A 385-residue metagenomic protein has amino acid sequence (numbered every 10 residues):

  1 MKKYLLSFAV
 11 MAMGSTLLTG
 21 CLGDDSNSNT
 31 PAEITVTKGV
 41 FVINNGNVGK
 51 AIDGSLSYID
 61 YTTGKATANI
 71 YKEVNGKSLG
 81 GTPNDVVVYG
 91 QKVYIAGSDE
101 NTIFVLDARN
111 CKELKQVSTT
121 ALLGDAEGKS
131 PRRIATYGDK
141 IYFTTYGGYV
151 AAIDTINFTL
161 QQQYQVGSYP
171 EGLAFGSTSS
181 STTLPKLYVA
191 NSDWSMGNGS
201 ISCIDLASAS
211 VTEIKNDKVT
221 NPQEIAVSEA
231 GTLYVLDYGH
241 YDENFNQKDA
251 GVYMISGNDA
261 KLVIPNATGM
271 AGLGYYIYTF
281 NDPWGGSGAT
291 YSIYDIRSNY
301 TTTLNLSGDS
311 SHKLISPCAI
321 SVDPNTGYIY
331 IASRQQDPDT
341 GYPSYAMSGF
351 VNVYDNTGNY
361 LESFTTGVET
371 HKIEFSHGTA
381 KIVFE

Functional and structural regions predicted by a protein language model:
M1-F41: Bacterial Sec-dependent N-terminal signal peptides
N29, S78-V88, G124-A135, S168-T178 (+5 more regions): Repeated scaffold domains used in trafficking and secretory/extracellular systems, primarily beta-propellers
V36-V40, G90-Q91, G138-D139, T178-P185 (+4 more regions): Short coil/turn segments that connect the beta-strands within blades of beta-propeller domains
V42-A51, I95-D99, F143-G147, L184-S195 (+5 more regions): Conserved beta-strand positions in repeat-built beta-propeller and related beta-rich domains
K50-P131, G138: Post-signal peptide N-terminal segment of secreted/secretory-pathway proteins
K65-S78, K112-D125, T159-Y164, A209-N216 (+4 more regions): A short beta-strand motif characteristic of beta-propeller blades
T159-Q162, S168-G286: Acidic, serine/threonine- and glycine-rich low-complexity intrinsically disordered segments that serve as flexible
N258-M347: Intrinsically disordered, low-complexity segments enriched in Gly and acidic/Ser/Thr residues that form flexible
